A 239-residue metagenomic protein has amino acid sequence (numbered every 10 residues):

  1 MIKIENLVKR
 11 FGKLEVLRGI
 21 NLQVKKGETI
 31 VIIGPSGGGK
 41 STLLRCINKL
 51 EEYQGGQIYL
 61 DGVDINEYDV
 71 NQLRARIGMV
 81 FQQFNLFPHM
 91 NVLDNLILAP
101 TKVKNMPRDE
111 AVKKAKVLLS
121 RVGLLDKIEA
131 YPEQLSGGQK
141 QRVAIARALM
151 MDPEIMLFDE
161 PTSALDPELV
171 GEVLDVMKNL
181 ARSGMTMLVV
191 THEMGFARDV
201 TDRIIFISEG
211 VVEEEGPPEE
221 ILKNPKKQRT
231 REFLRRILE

Functional and structural regions predicted by a protein language model:
M1-P218: ABC family nucleotide-binding domain
S208, E213-E215, E219-E239: C-terminal boundary and immediately downstream tail of ABC-type ATPase nucleotide-binding domains
